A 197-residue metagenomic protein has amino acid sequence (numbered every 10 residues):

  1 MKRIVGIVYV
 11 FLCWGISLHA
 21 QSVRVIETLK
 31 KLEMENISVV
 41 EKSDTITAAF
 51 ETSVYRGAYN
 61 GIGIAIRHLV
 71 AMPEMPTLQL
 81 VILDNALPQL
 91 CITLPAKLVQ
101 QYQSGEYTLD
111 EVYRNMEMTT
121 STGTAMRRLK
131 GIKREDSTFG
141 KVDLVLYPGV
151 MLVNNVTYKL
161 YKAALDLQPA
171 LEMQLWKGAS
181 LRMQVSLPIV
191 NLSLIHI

Functional and structural regions predicted by a protein language model:
A20-S43, Y55: N-proximal, solvent-exposed amphipathic alpha-helical segments enriched in charged/polar residues
T52-V54, D84-A86, P148-V156, K177 (+1 more regions): Transmembrane beta-strands of outer-membrane beta-barrel pores
G57-P76: Short, non-transmembrane amphipathic alpha-helical segments
A71-L98: A short amphipathic beta-strand at an alpha->beta junction
D136-P148, K177-L181: Outer-envelope beta-barrel architecture signal
G140, Y161-L167: Residues that define the transmembrane beta-barrel architecture of outer-membrane proteins
P148, L167-M173: Residues on the lipid-exposed face of transmembrane beta-strands in outer-membrane beta-barrel proteins
H196-I197: Conserved small/polar residues in nucleotide/adenosyl-binding loops
